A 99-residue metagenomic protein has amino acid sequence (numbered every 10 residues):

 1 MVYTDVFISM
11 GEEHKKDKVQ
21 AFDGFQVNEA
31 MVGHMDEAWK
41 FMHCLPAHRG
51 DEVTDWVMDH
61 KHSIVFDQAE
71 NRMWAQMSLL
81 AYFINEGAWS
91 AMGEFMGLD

Functional and structural regions predicted by a protein language model:
M1-W56: Rossmann-like adenosine-cofactor binding region
A38-W39, C44-D99: Adenosine-phosphate binding glycine-rich loop
